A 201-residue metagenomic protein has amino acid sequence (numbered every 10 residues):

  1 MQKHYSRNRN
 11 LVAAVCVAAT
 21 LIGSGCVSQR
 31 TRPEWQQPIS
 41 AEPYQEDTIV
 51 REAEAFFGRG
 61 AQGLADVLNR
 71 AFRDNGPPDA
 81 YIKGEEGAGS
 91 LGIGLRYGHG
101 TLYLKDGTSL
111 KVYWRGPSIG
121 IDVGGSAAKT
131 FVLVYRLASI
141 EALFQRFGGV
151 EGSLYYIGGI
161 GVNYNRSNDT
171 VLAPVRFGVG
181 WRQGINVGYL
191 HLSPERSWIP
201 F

Functional and structural regions predicted by a protein language model:
Q2-V15: Bacterial N-terminal signal peptides that target proteins for export
C16-V17, L21: Hydrophobic alpha-helical targeting segments used for export or membrane insertion
G23-G25: C-terminal motif of bacterial Sec signal peptides marking the signal peptidase cleavage site
V27-Q29: Bacterial signal peptide processing site
T31-F201: Small-residue-enriched, tightly packed secondary-structure blocks
